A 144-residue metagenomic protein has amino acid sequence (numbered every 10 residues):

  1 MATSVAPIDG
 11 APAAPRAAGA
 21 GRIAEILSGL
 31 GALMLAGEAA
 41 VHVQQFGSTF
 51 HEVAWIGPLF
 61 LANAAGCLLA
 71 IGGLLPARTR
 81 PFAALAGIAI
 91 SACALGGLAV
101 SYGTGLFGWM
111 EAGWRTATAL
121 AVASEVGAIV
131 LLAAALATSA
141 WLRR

Functional and structural regions predicted by a protein language model:
A2-A32: Cytosolic juxtamembrane helix and N-cap/initiation of the first transmembrane helix
A2-I8, G113-R115, V126: N-terminal targeting/export leaders
A14-I23, I71-A83, L132-R144: Cytoplasmic membrane-interface segments at the C-terminal ends of transmembrane helices
R22-A36, A54-L61, P81-I88, T116-V126: Alpha-helical transmembrane segments of integral membrane proteins
L33, G37, I56-L75, A89-G96: Core segments of alpha-helical transmembrane spans in multipass integral membrane proteins
E38-A62, G96-S124: Membrane interfacial helix motifs at helix-loop boundaries and amphipathic/re-entrant anchors
N63-A70, A121-A137: Hydrophobic cores of alpha-helical transmembrane segments in multi-pass inner/ER membrane proteins, independent
R78, F82, A86-A89, W109-L120 (+1 more regions): Juxtamembrane/interfacial segments around transmembrane helices
